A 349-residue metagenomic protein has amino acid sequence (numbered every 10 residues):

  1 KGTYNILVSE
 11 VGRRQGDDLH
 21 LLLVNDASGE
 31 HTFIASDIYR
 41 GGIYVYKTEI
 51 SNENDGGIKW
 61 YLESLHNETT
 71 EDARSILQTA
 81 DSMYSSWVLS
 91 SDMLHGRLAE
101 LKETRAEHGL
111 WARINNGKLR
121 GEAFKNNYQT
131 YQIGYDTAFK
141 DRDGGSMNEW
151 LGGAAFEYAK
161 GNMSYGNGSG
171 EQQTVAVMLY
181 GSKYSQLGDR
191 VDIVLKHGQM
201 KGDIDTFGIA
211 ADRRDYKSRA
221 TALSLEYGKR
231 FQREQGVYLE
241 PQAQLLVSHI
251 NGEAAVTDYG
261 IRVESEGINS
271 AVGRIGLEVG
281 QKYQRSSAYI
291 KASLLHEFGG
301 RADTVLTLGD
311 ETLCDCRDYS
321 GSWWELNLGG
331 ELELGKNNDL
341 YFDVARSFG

Functional and structural regions predicted by a protein language model:
K1-L65: Extracellular, surface-exposed repeat/solenoid domains
Y4, L19, I58, H108 (+9 more regions): Structural beta-strand/beta-sheet cores of well-ordered domains, especially the beta-sheet scaffolds that support
I6, L225-R230, I275-E278: Glycine-rich, charged/polar anion/phosphate-binding loops that engage phosphate groups from diverse ligands
R13-E30, F124-D141, R262-S270: Short secondary-structure subsegments characteristic of cysteine-rich extracellular domains
L21-L23, A112, A288, G330: Residue-level detector of buried hydrophobic side-chain packing in well-ordered secondary-structure elements
L65-Q242, H249, Y341-A345: Outer membrane beta-barrel translocator domains of Type V secretion systems
E122, G161-E171, M200-T221, S248-G273 (+2 more regions): Extracellular/periplasm-exposed beta-strand and loop segments of Gram-negative cell-envelope proteins, dominated by
R233, E264-G349: Outer membrane beta-barrel transmembrane domains
